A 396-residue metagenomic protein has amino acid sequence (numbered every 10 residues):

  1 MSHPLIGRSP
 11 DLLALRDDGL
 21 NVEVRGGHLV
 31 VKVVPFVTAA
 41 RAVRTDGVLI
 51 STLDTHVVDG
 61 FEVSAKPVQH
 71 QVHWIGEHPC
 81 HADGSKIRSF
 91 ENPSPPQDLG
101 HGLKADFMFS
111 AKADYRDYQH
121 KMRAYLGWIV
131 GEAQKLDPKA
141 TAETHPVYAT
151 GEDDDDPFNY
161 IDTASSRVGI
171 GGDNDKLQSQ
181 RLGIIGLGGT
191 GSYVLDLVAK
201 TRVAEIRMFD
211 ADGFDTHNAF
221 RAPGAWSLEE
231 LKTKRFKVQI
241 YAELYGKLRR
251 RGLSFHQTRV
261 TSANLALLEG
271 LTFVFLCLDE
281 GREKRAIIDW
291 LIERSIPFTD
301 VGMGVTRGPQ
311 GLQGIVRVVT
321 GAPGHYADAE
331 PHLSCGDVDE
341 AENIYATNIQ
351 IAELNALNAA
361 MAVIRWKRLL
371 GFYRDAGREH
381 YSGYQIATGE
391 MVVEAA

Functional and structural regions predicted by a protein language model:
M1-H145, A149-D153, A266-F273, C277-A396: Glycine-rich phosphate/adenylate-binding loop
D155-V168: N-terminal pre-Walker A segment at the start of P-loop NTPase domains
I170-D215: Glycine-rich adenosine-cofactor-binding loop
L195-L197, F220-R221, A286-D289: Short amphipathic alpha-helical segments
E205, G252-S254, P297: Conserved beta-strand segments of alpha/beta enzyme cores
A211-R250: Glycine-rich phosphate-binding loop and adjoining beta1-alpha1-beta2 segment of Rossmann-like nucleotide-binding folds
V238-F273, L278-R282: A structured beta-alpha segment of the ubiquitous adenosine-cofactor-binding alpha/beta core
